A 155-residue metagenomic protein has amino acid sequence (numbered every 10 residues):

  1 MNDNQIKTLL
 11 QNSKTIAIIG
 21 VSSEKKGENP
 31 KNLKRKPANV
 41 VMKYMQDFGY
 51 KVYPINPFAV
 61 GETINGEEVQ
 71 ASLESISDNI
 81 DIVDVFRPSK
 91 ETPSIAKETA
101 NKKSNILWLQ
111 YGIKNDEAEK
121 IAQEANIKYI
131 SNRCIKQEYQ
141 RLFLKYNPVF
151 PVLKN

Functional and structural regions predicted by a protein language model:
M1-I82, R87, T92-N155: Structural/interface elements that position substrates and couple domains in central-metabolism enzymes
